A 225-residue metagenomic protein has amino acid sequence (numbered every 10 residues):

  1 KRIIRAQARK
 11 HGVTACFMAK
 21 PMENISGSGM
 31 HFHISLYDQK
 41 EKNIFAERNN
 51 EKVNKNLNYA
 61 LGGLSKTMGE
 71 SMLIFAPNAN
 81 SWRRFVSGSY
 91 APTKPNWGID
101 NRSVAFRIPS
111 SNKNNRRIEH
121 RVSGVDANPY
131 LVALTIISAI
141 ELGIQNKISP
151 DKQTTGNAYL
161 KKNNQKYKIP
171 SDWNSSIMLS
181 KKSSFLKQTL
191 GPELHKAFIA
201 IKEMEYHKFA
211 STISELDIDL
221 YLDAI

Functional and structural regions predicted by a protein language model:
K1-T154, L160-K166: Active-site capping/gating regions of soluble enzymes
A158-I225: Acidic, glycine-enriched catalytic cores built around paired aspartates
